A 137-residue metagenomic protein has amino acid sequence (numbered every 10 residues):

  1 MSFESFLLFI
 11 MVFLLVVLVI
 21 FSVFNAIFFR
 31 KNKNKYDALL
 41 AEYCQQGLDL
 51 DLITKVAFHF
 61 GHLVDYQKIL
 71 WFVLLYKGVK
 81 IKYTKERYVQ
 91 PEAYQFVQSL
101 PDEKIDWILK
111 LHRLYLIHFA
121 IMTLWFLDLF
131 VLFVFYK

Functional and structural regions predicted by a protein language model:
M1-F13: Feature marks short, highly hydrophobic, charge-poor N-terminal signal-anchor/signal peptide-like helices that anchor
V12-K33, H59-W71: Hydrophobic alpha-helical membrane-embedded segments
L14-V19, A120-D128: Hydrophobic cores of alpha-helical transmembrane segments in multi-pass integral membrane proteins
I27-F28, L39, K137: Conserved binding-pocket/active-site segment within a compact domain
A38-L100: Membrane-proximal soluble regions of multi-pass membrane proteins
F60-K68, S99-T123: Loop-to-transmembrane boundary segments
F126-K137: Juxtamembrane boundary at the C-terminal end of a transmembrane helix
